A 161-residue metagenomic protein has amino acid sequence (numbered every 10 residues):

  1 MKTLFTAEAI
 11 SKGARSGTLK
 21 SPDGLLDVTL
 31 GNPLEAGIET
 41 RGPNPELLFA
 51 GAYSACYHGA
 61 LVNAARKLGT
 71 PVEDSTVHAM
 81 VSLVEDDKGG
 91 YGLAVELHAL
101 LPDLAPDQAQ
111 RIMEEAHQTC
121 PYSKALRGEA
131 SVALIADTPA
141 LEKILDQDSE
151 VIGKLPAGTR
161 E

Functional and structural regions predicted by a protein language model:
M1-G51, H58-E161: Extended beta-strand/beta-hairpin segments
